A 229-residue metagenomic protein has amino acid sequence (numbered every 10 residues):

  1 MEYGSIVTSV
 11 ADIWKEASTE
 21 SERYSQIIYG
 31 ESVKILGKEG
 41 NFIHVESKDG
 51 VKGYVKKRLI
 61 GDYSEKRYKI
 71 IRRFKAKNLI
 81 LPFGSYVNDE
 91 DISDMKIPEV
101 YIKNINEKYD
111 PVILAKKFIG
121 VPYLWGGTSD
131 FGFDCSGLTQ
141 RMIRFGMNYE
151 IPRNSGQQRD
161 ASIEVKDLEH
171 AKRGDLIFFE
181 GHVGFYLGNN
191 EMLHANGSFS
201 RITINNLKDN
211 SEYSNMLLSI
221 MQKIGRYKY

Functional and structural regions predicted by a protein language model:
M1-A17, Q26-I28, L36-E39, E46-D49 (+3 more regions): SH3-family beta-barrel domains
A17-E22, R72-K77, R159-L168: Short alpha-helix capping/helix-loop boundary micro-motifs
S21, G50-G53, G61, M95-I97 (+2 more regions): Short, surface-exposed beta-strand-loop junctions and turns on beta-sheet-rich folds
E31, S85, G174-D175: Structural motif
A115, S129-G146: Active-site nucleophilic cysteine motif
P122-D130: Second-shell loop/turn segments in exported
Y149-N210: ...with weaker cross-activation on analogous glycine-rich loops/strands in unrelated enzymes
N215-Y229: Low-complexity, Gly/Ser/Thr/Pro-rich intrinsically disordered linker/tail segments
